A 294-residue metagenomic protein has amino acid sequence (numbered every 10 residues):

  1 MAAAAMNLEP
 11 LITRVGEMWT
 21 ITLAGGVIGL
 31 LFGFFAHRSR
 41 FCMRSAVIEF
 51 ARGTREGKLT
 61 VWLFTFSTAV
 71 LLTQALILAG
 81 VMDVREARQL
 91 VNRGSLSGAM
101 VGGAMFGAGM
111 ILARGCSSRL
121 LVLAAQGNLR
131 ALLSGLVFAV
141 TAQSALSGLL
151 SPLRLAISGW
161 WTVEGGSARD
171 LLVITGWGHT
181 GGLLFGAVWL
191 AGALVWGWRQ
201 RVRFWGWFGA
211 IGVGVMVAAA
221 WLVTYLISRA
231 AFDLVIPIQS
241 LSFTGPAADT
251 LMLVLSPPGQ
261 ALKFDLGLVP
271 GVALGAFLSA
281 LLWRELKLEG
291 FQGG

Functional and structural regions predicted by a protein language model:
M1-G294: Membrane-interfacial helix-loop segments of redox and metal-homeostasis proteins, especially TM-loop-TM junctions
